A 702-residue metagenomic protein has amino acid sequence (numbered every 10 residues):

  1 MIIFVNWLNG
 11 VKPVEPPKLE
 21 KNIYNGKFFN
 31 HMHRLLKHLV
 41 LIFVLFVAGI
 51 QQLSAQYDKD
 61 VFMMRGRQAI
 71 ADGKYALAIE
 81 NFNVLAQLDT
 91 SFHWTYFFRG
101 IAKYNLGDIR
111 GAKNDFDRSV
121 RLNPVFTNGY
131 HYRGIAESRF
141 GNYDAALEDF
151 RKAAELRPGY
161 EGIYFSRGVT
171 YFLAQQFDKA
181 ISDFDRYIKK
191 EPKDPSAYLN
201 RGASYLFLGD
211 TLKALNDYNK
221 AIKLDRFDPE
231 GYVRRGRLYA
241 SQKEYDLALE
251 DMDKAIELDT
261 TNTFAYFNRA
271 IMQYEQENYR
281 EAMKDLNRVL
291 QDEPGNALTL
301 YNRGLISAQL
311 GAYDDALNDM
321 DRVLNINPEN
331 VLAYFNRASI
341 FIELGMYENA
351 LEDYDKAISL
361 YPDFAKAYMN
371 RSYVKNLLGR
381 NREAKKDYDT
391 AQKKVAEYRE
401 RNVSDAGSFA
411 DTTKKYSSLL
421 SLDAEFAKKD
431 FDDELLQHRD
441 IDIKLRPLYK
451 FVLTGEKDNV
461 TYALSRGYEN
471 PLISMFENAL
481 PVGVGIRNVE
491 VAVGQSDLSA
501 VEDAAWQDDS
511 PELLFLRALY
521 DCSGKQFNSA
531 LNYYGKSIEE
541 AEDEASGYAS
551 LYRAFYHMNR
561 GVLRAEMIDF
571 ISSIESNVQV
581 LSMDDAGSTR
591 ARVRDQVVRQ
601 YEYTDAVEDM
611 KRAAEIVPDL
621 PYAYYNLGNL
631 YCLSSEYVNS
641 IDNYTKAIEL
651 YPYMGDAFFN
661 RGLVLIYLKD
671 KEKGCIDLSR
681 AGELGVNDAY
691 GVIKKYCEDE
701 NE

Functional and structural regions predicted by a protein language model:
D58-D60, H93-W94, T127-N128, E161-G162 (+13 more regions): Helix-start (N-cap) detector for alpha-helical repeat units in TPR-like alpha-solenoids, especially tetratricopeptide
M64, F98, Y132, S166 (+13 more regions): Canonical tetratricopeptide repeat
A71-D72, N105, R139-F140, L173-A174 (+13 more regions): Register position in tetratricopeptide repeats
E343, S359, A365-N532, E539-E542 (+3 more regions): Eukaryotic alpha-helical solenoid repeat scaffolds
